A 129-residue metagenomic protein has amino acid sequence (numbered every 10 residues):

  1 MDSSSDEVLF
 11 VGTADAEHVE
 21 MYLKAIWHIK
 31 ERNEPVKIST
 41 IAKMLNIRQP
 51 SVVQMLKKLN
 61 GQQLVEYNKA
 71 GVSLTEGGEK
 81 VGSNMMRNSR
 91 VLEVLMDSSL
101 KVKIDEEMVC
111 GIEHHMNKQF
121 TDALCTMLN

Functional and structural regions predicted by a protein language model:
M1-K24: Short alpha-helical segments that sit at the start of domains
R32-A42, A70: Short acidic, hydrophobic short linear motifs in intrinsically disordered regions
P50: Key DNA-contact positions within bacterial/archaeal DNA-binding proteins
L56-K57: Short, hydrophobic-biased segments on the C-terminal half of alpha helices that form "recognition helices"
N60-A70: A short, conserved structural fragment
A70-N88: Basic, amphipathic "hinge/linker" alpha-helix immediately C-terminal to the N-terminal HTH DNA-binding motif
R90-N129: Amphipathic alpha-helical dimerization/coiled-coil segments that flank or bridge DNA-binding/regulatory modules
